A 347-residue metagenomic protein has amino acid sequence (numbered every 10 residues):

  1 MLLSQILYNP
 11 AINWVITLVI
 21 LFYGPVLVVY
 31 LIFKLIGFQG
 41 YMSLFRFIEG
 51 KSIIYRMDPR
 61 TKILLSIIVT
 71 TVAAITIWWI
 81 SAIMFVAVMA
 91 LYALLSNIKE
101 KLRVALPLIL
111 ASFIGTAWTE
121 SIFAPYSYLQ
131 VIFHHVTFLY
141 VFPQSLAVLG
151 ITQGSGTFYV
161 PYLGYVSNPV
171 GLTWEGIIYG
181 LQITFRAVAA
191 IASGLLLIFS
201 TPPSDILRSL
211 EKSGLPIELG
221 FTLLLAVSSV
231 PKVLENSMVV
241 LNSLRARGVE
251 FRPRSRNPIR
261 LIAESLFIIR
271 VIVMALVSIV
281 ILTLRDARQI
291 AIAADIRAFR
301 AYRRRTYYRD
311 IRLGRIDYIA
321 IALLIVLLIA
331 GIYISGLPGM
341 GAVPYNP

Functional and structural regions predicted by a protein language model:
M1-M57, T61, L65-W78, V86-A90 (+1 more regions): Transmembrane alpha-helix interface motif
A11, V15, R56-R60, I98-A105 (+4 more regions): Hydrophobic, aromatic-rich alpha-helical transmembrane segments and their membrane-interface anchor motifs
I75-T76, L94-L95, I122-Y126, L337: Helix-loop junctions at the membrane-solvent interface of multi-pass transporters, primarily the C-terminal
I77-F85, K101-L106: Short, aromatic-rich membrane-interface segments at the entry and exit of alpha-helical transmembrane domains
F85-A93, I109-L110: Hydrophobic transmembrane alpha-helices of multi-pass, membrane-embedded glycosylation machinery
L91-K99, S200-T201: Structural signal for the C-terminal ends of transmembrane alpha-helices and the immediately following loop
A105-I262: Juxtamembrane/interface alpha-helical elements of multi-pass membrane proteins
